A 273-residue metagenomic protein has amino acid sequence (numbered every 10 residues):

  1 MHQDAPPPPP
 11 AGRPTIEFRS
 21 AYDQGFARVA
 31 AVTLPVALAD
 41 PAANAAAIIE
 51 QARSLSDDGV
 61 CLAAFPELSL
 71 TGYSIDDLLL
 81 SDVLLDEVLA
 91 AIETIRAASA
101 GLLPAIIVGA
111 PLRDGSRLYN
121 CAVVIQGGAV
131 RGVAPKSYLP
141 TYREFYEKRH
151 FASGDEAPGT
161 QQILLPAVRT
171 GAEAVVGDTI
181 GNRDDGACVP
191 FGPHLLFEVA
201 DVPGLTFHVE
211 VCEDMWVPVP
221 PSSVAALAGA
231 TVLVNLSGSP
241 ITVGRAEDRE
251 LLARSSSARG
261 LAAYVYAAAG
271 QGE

Functional and structural regions predicted by a protein language model:
M1-E273: Enzyme catalytic cores with a strong preference for nitrogen-chemistry domains
